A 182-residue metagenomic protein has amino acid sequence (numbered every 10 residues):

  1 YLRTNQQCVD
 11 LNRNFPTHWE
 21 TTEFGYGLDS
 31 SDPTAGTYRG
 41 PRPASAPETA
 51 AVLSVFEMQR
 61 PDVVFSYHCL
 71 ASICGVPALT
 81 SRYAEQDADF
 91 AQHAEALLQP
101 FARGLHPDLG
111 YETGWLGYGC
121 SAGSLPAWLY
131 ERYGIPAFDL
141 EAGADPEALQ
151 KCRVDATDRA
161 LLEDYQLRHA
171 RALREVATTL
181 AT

Functional and structural regions predicted by a protein language model:
Y1-E85, Q150: Active-site/substrate-binding loop(s) of hydrolase catalytic cores
T4, L105-L129: Active site of divalent-metal-dependent phosphoester/diester hydrolases
Q6, D10, P47, A51 (+5 more regions): Extracytoplasmic/secreted proteins, especially bacterial periplasmic and envelope-associated proteins
V55-Q59, G104, A172-T179: Structured segments of extracytoplasmic/periplasmic soluble domains in secreted or envelope-associated proteins
M58-V63, D108, Y133-P136: Loop/turn elements at helix/coil->beta-strand transitions in domains of secreted/extracellular proteins
S66, I73-A88, G119-A181: Active-site-adjacent mobile loop/cap segments within catalytic or ligand-binding domains
R82-T113: Acidic, glycine-rich loop-and-strand cores that form catalytic or ligand-binding grooves in diverse globular domains
